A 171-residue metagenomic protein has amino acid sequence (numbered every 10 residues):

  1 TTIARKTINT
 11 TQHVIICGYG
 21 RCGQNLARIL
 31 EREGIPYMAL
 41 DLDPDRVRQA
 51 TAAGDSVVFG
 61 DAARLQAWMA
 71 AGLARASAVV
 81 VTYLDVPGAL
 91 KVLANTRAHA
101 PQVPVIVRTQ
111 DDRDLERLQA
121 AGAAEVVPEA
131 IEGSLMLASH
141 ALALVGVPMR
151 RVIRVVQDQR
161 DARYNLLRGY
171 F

Functional and structural regions predicted by a protein language model:
T1-F171: Cytosolic regulatory regions of ion transport systems
